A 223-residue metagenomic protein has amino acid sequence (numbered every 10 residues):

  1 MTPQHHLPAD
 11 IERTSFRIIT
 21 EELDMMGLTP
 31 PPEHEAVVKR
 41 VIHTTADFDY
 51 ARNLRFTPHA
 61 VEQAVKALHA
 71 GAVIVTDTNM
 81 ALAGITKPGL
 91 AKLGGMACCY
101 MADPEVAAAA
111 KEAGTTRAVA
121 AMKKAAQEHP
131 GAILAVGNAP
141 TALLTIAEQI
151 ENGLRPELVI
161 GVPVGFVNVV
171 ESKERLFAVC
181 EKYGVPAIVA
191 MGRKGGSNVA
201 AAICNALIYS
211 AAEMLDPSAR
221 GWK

Functional and structural regions predicted by a protein language model:
M1-P31: Charged, compositionally biased N-terminal leader segments and the immediate start of the first structured element
I18-T29, T44-F48, A67-G71, P88 (+4 more regions): Change "in soluble alpha/beta enzymes" to "in soluble alpha/beta proteins
T29-H43: N-terminal glycine-rich anion-binding loops that anchor highly charged ligand groups
R52-A67: A short, well-structured juxtamembrane/interface segment
D77, V159-G161, I203: Buried hydrophobic positions in well-ordered alpha/beta secondary-structure cores of metabolic enzymes
A81-G84, P140-I146, F166-V170, G196-A200: Short glycine/serine/threonine-rich phosphate/pyrophosphate-binding segments that cradle anionic phosphate groups
L90-H129: Long, charge-dense
V167-K223: C-terminal functional extensions of proteins
